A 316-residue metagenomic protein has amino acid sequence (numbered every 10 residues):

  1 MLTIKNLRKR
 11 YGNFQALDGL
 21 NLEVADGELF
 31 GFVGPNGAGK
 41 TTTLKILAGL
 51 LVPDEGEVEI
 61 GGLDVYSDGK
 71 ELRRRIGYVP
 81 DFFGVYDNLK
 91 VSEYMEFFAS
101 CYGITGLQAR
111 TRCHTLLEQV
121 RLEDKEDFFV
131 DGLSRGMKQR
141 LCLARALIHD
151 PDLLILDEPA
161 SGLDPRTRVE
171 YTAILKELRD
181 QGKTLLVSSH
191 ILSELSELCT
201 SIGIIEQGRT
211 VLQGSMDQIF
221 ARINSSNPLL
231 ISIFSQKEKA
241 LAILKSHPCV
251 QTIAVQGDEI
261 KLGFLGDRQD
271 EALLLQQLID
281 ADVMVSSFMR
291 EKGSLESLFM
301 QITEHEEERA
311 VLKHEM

Functional and structural regions predicted by a protein language model:
G56-S67, E71-L72: Conserved ABC transporter NBD signature motif
E96, S100, L107-K125: Conserved ABC ATPase "signature" region
F129-L133: Conserved ABC ATPase signature
L143: Hydrophobic anchor residue at the start of the ABC signature
D150: Conserved catalytic motifs of ABC-family nucleotide-binding domains
L154-D157: Catalytic Walker B motif of ABC-type/P-loop ATPase nucleotide-binding domains
T172-L265: ABC transporter nucleotide-binding domain
